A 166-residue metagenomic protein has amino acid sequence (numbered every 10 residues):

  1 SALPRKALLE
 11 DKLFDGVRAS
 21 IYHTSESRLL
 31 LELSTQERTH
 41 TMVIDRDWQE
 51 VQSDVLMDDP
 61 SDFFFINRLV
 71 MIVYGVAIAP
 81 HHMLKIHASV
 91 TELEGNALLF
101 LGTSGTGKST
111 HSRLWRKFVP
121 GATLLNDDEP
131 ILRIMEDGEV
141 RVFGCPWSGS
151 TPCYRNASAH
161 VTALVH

Functional and structural regions predicted by a protein language model:
S1-S104, L114-T123, I131-H166: A noncatalytic interaction/capping subdomain that flanks phosphate/NTP-handling catalytic cores
K108: Conserved lysine of the Walker
H111: Hydrophobic positions on the alpha1 helix immediately C-terminal to the Walker A/P-loop
